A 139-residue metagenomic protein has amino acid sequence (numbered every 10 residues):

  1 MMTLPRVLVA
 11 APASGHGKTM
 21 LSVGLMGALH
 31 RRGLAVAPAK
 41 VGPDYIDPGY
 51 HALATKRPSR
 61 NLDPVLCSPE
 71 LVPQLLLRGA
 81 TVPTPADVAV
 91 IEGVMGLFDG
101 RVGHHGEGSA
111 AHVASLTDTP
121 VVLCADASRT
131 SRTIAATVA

Functional and structural regions predicted by a protein language model:
M2-T117, C124-A139: ATP-dependent carboxylate-amine ligase catalytic core
